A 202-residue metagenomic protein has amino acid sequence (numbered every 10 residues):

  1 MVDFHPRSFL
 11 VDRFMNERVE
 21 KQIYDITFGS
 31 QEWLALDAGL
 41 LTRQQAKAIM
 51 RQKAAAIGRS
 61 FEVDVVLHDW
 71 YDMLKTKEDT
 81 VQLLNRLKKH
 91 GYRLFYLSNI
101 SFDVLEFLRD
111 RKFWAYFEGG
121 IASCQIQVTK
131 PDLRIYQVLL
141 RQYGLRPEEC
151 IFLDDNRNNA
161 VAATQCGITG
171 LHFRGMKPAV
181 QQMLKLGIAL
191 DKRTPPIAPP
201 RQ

Functional and structural regions predicted by a protein language model:
M1-G29, Q165: Active-site neighborhood of HAD-like aspartate-dependent phosphohydrolases
D3, F95-N99, D154: Short beta-strand segments
L10, T27, A46-R51, L67-W70 (+2 more regions): Hydrophobic alpha-helical core bundles mediating ligand binding, dimerization, or RNAP-core interactions
V11, V81-N85, W114: Short amphipathic alpha-helical segments and helix-helix/interface helices
N16-T27, A55-L67, I188-P195: Short, surface-exposed acidic
W33-V66: A metal-dependent, Asp-based hydrolase signature
F61-F95, L133: Short, acidic loop-to-helix structural element flanking the phosphoryl-transfer center in phosphate-processing enzymes
S101-Q202: Asp-based, Mg2+/Mn2+-dependent phosphohydrolase catalytic module
